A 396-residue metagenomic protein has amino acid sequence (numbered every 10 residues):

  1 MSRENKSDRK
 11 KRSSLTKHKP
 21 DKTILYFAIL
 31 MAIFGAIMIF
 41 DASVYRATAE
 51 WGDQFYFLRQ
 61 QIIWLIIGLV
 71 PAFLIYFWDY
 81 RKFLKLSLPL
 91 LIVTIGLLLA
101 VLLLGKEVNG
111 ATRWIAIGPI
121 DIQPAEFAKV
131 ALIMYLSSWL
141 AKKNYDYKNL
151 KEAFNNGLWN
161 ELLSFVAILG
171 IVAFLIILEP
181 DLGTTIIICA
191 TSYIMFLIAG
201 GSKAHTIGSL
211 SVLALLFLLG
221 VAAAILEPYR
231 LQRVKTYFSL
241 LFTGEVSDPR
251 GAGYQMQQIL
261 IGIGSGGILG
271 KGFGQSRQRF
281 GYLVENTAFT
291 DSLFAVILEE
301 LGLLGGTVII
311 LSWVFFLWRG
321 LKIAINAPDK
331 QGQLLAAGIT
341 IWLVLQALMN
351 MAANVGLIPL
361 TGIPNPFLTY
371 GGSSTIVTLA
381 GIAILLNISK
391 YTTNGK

Functional and structural regions predicted by a protein language model:
S2-Y26, L30-M31, I37-E179, M351-N365 (+3 more regions): Membrane-helix boundary/helix-loop-helix interface segments in multi-pass membrane proteins
A36-I39, I133, S137, V314-L317 (+5 more regions): Alpha-helical transmembrane segments of polytopic integral membrane proteins, especially the permease/helical cores
I63-G68, E300-G320: Hydrophobic alpha-helical transmembrane segments
L88-P89, L162-I176, L182-A223, Y237: Hydrophobic alpha-helical segments of polytopic membrane proteins
L97-V108, L197-H205, L218-E227, V246 (+1 more regions): Juxtamembrane membrane-interface segments at transmembrane alpha-helix termini
V108, T112-W114, G208-G306, K330-Q331: Hydrophobic, glycine- and aromatic-enriched re-entrant/interface helices and adjoining loop segments
I186-H205, Q278-G305, P364-I376: Interfacial segments of multi-pass membrane proteins
K322-T361: Loop-to-helix entry and N-terminal half of a specific, functionally important transmembrane alpha helix in multi-pass
